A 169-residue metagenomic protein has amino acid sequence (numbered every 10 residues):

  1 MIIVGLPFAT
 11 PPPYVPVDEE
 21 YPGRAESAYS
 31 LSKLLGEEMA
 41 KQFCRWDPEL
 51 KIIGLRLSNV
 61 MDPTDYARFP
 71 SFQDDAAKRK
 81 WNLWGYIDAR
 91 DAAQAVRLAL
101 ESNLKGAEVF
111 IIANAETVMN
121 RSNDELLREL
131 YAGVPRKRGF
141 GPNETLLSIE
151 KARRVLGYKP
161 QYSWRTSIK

Functional and structural regions predicted by a protein language model:
I2-V4, A28, R45-P70: Flexible, glycine-rich beta-alpha linker
L6-D47: Catalytic helix-loop patch of NAD(P)-dependent Rossmann-fold dehydrogenases
P13-P22, W46, V60-K80, E129-V134: A short C-terminal helix-loop "cap" of Rossmann-like NAD(P)-dependent dehydrogenase/epimerase domains
R24-Y29, A77-G85, K137-R138: A short acidic, glycine-rich active-site loop that binds or catalyzes chemistry on phosphate/adenosine moieties
G54, Y86, L146-L147: Short aromatic/basic micro-patch
V60-A77, N82-V109: Alpha-helical substrate-binding/gating segment
R90-K169: C-terminal substrate-binding subdomain of Rossmann-fold SDR/epimerase-dehydratase oxidoreductases
